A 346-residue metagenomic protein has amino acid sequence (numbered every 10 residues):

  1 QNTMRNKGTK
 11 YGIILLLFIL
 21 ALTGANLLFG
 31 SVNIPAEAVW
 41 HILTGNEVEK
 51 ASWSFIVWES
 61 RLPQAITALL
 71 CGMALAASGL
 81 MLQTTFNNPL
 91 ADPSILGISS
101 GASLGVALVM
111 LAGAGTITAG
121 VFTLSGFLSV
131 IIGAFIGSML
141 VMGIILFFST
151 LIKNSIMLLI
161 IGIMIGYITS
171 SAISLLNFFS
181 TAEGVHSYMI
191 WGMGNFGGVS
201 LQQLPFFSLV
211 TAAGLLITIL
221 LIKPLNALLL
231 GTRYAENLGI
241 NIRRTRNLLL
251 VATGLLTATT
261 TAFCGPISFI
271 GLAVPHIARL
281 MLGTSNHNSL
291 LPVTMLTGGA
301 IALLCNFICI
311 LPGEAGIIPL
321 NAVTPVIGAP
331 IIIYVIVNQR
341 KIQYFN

Functional and structural regions predicted by a protein language model:
Q1-N346: Alpha-helical transmembrane segments in inner-membrane proteins
